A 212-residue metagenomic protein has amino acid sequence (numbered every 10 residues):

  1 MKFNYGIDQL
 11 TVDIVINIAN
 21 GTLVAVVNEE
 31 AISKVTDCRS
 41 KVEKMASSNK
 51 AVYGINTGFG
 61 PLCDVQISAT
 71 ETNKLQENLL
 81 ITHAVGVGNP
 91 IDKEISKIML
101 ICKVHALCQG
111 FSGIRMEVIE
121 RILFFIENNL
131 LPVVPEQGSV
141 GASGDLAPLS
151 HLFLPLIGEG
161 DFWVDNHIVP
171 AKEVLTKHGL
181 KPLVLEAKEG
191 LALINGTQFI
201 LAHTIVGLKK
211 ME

Functional and structural regions predicted by a protein language model:
M1-E212: Conserved, well-structured ligand/cofactor-binding cores
